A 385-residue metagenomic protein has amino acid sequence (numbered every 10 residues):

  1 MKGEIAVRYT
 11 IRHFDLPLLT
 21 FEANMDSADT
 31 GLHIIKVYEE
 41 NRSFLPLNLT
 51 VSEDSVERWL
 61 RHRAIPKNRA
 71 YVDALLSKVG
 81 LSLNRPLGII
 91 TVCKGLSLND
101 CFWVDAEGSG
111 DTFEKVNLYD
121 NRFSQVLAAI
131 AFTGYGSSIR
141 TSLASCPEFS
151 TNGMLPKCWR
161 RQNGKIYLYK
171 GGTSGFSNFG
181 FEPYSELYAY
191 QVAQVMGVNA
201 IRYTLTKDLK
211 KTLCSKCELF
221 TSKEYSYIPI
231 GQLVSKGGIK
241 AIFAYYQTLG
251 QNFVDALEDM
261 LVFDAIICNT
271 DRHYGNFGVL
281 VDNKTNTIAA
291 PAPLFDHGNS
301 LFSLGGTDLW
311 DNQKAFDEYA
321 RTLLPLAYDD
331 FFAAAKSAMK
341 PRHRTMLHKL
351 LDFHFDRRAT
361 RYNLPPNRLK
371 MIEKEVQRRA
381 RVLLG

Functional and structural regions predicted by a protein language model:
M1-V262, I266-C268, L280-G385: Phosphate/dinucleotide-binding and metal-coordinating scaffold of catalytic cores in nucleotide-dependent enzymes
H273, G278-L280: Conserved protein-kinase catalytic-loop segment immediately C-terminal to the catalytic Asp of the HRD motif
